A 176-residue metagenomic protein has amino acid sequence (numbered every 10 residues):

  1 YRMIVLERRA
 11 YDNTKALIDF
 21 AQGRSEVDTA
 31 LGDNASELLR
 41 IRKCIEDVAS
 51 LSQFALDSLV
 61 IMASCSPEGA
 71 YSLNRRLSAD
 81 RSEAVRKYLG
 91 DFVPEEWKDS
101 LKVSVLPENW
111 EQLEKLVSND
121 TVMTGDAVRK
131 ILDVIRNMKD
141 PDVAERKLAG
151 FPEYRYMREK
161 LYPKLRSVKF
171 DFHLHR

Functional and structural regions predicted by a protein language model:
Y1-R8, K164-D171, H175-R176: N-terminal targeting leaders that direct proteins to extracytoplasmic destinations
R2-Y11, F20, S25-P67, K87-G90: Periplasmic peptidoglycan-binding/anchoring modules of Gram-negative envelope and division proteins
N13-K15, F54-L56, K98, L165-S167: Extracytoplasmic
T14, T29, T121-T124: Residue-identity detector for threonine
L17-A21, S58-M62, K102-S104, S167-H173: Soluble periplasmic/extracytoplasmic beta-strand elements of cell-envelope proteins
S25, L106-E108, H175: Residues that form or immediately flank small-molecule/cofactor binding pockets and catalytic motifs
S66-F170: Periplasmic OmpA-like peptidoglycan-binding domain that tethers envelope proteins to the cell wall
